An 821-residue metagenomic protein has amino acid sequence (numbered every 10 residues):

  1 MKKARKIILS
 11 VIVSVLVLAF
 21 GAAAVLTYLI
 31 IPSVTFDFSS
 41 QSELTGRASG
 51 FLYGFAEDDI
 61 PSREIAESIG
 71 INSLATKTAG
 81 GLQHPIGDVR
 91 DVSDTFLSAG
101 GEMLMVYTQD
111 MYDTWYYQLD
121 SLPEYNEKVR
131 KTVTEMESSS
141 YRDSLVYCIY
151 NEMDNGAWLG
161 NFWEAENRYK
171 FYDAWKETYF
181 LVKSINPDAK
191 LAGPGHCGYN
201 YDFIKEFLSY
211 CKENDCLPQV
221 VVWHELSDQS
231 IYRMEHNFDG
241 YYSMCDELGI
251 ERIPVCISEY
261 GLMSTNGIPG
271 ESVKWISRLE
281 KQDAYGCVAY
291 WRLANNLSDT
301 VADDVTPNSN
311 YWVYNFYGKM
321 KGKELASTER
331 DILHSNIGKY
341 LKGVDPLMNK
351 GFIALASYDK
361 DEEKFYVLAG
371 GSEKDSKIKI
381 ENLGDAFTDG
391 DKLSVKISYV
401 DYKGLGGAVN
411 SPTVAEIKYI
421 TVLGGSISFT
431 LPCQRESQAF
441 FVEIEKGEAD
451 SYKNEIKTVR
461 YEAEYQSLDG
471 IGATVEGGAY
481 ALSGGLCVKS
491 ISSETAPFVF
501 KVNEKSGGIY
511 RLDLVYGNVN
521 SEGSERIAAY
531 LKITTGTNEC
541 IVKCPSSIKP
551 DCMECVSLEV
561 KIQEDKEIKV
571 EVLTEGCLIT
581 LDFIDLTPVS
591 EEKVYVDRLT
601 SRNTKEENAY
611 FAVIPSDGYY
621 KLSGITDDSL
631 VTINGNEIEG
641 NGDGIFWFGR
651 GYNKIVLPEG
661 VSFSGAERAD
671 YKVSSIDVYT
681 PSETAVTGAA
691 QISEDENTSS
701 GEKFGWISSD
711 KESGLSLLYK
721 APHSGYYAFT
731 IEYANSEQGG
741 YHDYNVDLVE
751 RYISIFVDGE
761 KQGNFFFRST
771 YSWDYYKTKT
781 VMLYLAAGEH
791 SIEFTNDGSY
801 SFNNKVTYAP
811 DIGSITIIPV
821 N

Functional and structural regions predicted by a protein language model:
K2-M105, D110-V146, D173-G193, E251 (+6 more regions): Non-catalytic accessory regions flanking glycosidase/transglycosidase catalytic cores in CAZymes
T45-G46, I69, R142, C216 (+4 more regions): Structured loop/turn residues at beta-strand edges in well-structured enzyme cores
Y53, T76, I149-Y150, G193-P194 (+3 more regions): Conserved beta-strand positions
A56, A79, E152, L226 (+5 more regions): Flexible loop residues that form catalytic and substrate-binding hotspots at small-molecule/glycan-binding clefts
D58, T114-M244, S264-W275, T300: Active-site cleft segment of glycoside hydrolase catalytic domains centered on the general acid/base Glu
D58-I60, L82-Q83, Y199-Y201, Q229-S230 (+5 more regions): Flexible loop/turn segments at secondary-structure boundaries
L226-K321: Catalytic-core region of carbohydrate-active enzymes that cleave or remodel glycosidic bonds
A449-N821: Extracytoplasmic
